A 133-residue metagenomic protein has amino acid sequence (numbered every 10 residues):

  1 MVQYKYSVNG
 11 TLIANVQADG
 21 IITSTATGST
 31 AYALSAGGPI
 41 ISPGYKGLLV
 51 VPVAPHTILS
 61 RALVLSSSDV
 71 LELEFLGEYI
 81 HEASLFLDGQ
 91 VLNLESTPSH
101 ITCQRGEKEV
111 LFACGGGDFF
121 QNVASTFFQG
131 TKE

Functional and structural regions predicted by a protein language model:
M1-A18, I22, T30-E133: Catalytic phosphate-donor-binding core of small-molecule kinases
